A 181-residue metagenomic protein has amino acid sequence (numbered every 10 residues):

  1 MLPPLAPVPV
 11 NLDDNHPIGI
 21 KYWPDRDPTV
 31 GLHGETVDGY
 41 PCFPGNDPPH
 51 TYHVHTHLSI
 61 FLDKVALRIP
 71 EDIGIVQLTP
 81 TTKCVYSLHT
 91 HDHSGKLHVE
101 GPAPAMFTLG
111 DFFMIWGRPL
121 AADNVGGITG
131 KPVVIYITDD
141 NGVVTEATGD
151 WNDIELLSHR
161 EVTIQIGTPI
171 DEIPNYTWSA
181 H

Functional and structural regions predicted by a protein language model:
M1-H181: Ubiquitin-like/PB1-type beta-grasp interaction modules and other compact soluble beta-rich domains
